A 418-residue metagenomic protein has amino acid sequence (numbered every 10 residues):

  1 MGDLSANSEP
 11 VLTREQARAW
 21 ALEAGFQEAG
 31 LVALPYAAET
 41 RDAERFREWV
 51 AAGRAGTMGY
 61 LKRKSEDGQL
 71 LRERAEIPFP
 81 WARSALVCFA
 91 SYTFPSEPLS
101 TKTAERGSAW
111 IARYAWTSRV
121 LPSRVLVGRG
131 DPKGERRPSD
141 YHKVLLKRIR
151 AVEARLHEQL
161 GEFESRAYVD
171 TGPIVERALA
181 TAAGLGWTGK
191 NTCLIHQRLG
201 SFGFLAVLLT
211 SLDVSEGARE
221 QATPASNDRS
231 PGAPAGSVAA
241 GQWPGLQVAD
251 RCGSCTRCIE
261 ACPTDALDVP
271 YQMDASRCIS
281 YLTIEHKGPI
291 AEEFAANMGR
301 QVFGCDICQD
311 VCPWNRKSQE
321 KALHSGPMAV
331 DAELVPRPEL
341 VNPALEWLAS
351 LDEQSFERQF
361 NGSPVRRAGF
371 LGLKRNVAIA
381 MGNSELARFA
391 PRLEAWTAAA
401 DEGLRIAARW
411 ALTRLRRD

Functional and structural regions predicted by a protein language model:
G2-P224, W243-A249: Auxiliary alpha/beta "docking" domains used to position bulky ligands
Y36, R257-S280, K287, R300-V330 (+1 more regions): Iron-sulfur cluster-binding cysteine motifs and their immediate structural context in ferredoxin-like electron-transfer
Q197-E220, P224-D228, L246, D274-F294 (+1 more regions): Short, charged low-complexity linear segments at domain edges
P336-L371, A378: Alpha-helical adaptor scaffolds
S355-Q359, L386-T397, R417-D418: Amphipathic alpha-helical scaffolding segments comprising HEAT/armadillo-like alpha-solenoid repeats
R366-A368, T397-L404: Short coil turns that connect the paired helices of HEAT/ARM alpha-solenoid repeats
K374-L386, I406-R417: Structural detector for internal amphipathic alpha-helices that build alpha-solenoid repeat scaffolds
